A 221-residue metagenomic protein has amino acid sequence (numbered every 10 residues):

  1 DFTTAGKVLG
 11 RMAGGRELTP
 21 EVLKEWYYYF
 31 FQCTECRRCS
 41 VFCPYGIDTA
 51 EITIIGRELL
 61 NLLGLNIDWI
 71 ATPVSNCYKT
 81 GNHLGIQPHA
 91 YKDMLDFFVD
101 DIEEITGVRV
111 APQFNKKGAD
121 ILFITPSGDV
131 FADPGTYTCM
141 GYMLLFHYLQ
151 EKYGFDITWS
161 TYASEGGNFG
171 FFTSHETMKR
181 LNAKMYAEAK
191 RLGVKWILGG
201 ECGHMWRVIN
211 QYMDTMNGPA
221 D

Functional and structural regions predicted by a protein language model:
F2-V208, Y212-M216: Iron-sulfur-cluster electron-transfer modules
A220-D221: Short, flexible loop segments at boundaries between secondary-structure elements
